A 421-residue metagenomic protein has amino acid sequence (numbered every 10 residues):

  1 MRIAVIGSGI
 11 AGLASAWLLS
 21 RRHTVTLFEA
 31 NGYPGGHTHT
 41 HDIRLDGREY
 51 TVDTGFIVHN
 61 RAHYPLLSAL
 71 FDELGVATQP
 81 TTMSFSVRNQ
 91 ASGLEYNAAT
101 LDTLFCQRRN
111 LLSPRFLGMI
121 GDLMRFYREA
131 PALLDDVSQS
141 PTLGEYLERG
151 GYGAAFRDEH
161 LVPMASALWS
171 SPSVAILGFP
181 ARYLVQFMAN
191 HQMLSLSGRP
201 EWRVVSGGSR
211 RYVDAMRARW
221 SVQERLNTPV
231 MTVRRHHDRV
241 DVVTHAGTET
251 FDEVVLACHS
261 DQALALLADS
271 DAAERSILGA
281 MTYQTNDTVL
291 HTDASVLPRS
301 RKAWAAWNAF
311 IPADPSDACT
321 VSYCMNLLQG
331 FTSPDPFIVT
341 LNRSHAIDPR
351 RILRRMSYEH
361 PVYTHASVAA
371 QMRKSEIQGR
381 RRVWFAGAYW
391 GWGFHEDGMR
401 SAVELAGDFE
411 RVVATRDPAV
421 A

Functional and structural regions predicted by a protein language model:
R2-L27: N-terminal Rossmann-like FAD-binding beta1-loop-alpha1 element of flavoenzymes
A11, Y33, D261: Conserved Rossmann-like nucleotide-cofactor binding loop
S20-R44: Glycine-rich FAD pyrophosphate-binding loop
H41-L67: N-terminal glycine-rich dinucleotide-binding loop that anchors FAD/FMN and/or NAD(P) in oxidoreductases
D42, A99-D102, S316-A421: Conserved flavin/dinucleotide-binding core of flavoenzymes
R61-A181, V185-Q186: Mobile amphipathic helical/loop "lid" adjacent to a hydrophobic cofactor/ligand pocket
Q186-H245, E249: Helical element adjacent to the flavin cofactor pocket in flavoenzyme catalytic cores
T228-P361: Mid-domain catalytic core of redox enzymes that form a hydrophobic substrate pocket/lid adjacent to a catalytic redox
